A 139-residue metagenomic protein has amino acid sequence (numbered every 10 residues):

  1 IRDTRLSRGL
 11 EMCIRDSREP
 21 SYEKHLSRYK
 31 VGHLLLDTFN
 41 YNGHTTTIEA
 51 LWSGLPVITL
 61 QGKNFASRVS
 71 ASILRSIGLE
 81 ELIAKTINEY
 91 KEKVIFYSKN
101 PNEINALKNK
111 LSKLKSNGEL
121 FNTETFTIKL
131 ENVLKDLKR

Functional and structural regions predicted by a protein language model:
I1-D3, Y22-H25, T47, S70: Acidic, amphipathic alpha-helical patches
I1-I14: Single conserved hydrophobic/aromatic residue that forms the stacking wall/gate of nucleotide- or nucleobase-binding
R15-P20, K85-I87: A generic structural motif
S17-S27, N42: Conserved active-site histidine-acidic residue motif and adjacent donor-binding/catalytic loop of glycosyltransferases
Y29, T38-L120: Catalytic binding pocket for nucleotide-activated donors in carbohydrate/polymer assembly enzymes
G32: An anion/phosphate-binding loop that grips the pyrophosphate of nucleotide cofactors and donors
L35: Receiver (REC) domain switch-region micro-motif
N122-R139: C-terminal alpha-helical cap of glycosyltransferases
